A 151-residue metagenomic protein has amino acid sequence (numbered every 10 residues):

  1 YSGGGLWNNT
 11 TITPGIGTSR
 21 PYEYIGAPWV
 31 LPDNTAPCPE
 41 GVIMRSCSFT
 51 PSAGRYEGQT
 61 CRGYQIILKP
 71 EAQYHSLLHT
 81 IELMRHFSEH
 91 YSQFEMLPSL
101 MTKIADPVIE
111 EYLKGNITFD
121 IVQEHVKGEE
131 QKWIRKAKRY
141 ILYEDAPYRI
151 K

Functional and structural regions predicted by a protein language model:
Y1-Y22, G26: A surface/extracellular/periplasmic glyco- and lipid-processing/surface-interacting theme
T18-K127: Conserved functional hotspot residues or short segments at active or partner-binding sites across diverse domains
L113-K151: C-terminal regions of mature proteins
